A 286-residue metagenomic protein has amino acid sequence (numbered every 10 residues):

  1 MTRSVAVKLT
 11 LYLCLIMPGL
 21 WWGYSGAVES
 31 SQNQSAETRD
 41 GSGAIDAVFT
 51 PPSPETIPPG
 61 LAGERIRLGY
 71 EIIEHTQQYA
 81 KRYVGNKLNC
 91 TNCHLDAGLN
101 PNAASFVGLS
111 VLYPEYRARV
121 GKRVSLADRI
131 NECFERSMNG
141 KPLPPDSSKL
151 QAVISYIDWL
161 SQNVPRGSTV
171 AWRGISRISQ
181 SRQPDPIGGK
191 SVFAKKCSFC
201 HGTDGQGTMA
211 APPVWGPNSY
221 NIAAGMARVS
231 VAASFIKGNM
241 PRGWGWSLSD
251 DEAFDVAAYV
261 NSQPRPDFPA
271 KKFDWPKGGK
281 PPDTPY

Functional and structural regions predicted by a protein language model:
M1-Y70, T76, E115-I187, S191: Post-cleavage N-terminal segment of exported redox proteins
L61-L99, S181-T208, V229-V231: Sequence/structural segment immediately N-terminal to covalent heme-attachment motifs in c-type and related
G63-L68, I72-I73, N100-L143, V153 (+1 more regions): Extracytoplasmic electron-transfer domains, predominantly the class I c-type cytochrome c fold
Q78-G85, K141-D146, R166-V170, W244-S247 (+1 more regions): Surface-exposed patches in mature extracellular/periplasmic domains of secreted proteins
Y79-R82, A97-A103, L160-P165, Q263-P269: Secretory-pathway/luminal and periplasmic proteins that interact with or process carbohydrate-rich
P101-F106, P165-T169, A210-A211, F268-W275: Short, solvent-exposed loop/turn and secondary-structure capping segments
G174-S181, A211-A223: Short helix/strand-bridging catalytic loops that position acidic/His residues to coordinate divalent metals and engage
K272-Y286: Conserved non-transmembrane functional hotspots
